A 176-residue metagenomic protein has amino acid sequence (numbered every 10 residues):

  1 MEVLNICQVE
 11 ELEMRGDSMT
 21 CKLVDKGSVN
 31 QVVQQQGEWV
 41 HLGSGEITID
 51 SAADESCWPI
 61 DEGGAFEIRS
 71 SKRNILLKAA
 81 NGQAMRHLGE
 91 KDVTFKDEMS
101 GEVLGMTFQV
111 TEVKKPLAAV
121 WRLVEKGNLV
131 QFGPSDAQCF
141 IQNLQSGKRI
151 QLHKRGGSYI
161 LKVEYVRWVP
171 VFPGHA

Functional and structural regions predicted by a protein language model:
M1, V9-E11, T20, G63 (+5 more regions): Generic N-terminal initiation segments characterized by hydrophobic and/or small/turn-forming residues
M1-G43, S51, S158-A176: Intrinsically disordered, low-complexity interaction arms of viral/retroelements and related host proteins
I6, C21, L77, V93-F95 (+1 more regions): Generic structural hydrophobic/aromatic packing signal, biased to beta-strands
V32-L77, T107-E112, P116-A119: Aspartyl protease active-site motif detector
V40, I68, A84-R86, D97-M99 (+1 more regions): Sterically constrained small-residue positions within well-ordered secondary structures of folded domains
S51, K78-A79, D136, H175: Residue-level detector of intrinsically disordered, flexible termini and proteolytic processing junctions
S56, G89-A176: Aspartic protease core domain of the pepsin/retropepsin superfamily
I75-G89: C-terminal reverse transcriptase regions that engage the nucleic-acid substrate
